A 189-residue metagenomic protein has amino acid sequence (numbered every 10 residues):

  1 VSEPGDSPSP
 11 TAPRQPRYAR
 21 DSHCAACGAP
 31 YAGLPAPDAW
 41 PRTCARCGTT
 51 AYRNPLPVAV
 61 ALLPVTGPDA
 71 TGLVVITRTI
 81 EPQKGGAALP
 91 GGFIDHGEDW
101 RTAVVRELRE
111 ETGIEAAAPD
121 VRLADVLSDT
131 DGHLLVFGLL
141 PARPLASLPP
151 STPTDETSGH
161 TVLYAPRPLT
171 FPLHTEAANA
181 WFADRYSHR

Functional and structural regions predicted by a protein language model:
V1-R20, L123-A124, W181-H188: A broadly conserved sequence feature marking short terminus-proximal activation segments in nucleic acid-centric
P13-A61: Acidic, metal-coordinating catalytic segment for phosphate/diphosphate chemistry, firing primarily on the Nudix
A19, L56, P68, P82 (+2 more regions): A generic fold-level signal
A39, N54-V58, P82-K84, L89 (+1 more regions): Short connector loops at helix/strand junctions that flank enzyme active sites, especially segments positioning acidic
V60, L73-T77, F137: Beta-strand scaffold of nucleotide-dependent catalytic cores
L63-P64, V75, L140, V162: Conserved hydrophobic "DFG−1" position in protein kinase catalytic cores
V65, D69-E110: Conserved Nudix-box catalytic region and its N-terminal flanking loop in Nudix hydrolases and closely related
I94-D184, H188: Unchanged
